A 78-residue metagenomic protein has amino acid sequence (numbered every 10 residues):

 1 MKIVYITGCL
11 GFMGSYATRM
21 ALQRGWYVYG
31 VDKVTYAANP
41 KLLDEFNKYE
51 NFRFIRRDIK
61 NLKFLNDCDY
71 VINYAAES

Functional and structural regions predicted by a protein language model:
M1-S78: N-terminal Rossmann-like NAD(P)+-binding domain of SDR-like oxidoreductases, especially those catalyzing
